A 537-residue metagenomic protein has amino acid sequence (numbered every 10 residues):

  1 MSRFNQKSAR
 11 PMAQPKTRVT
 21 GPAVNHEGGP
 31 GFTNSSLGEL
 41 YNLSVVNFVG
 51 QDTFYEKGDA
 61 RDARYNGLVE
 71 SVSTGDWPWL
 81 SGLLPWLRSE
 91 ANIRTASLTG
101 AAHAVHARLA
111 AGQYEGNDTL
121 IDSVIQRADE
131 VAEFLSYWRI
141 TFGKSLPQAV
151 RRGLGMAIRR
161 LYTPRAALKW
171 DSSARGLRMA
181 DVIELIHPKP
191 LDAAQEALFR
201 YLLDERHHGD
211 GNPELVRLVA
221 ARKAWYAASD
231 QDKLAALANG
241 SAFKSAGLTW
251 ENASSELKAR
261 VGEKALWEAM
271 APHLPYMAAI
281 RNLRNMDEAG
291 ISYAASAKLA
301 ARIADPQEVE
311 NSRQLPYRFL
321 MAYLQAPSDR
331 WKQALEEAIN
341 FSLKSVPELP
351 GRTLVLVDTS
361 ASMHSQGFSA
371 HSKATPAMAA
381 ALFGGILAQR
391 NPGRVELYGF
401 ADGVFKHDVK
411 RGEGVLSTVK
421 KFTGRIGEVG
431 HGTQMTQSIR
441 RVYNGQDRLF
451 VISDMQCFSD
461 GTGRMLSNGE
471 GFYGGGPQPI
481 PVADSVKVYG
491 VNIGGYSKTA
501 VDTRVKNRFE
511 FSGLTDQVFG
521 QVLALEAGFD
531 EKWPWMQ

Functional and structural regions predicted by a protein language model:
S2-K373, Q389-Q537: Long lumenal/extracellular ectodomains of secretory and single-pass membrane proteins
M378-R394: Metal-dependent nuclease catalytic cores in nucleic-acid-processing enzymes, especially RNase H-like/related
